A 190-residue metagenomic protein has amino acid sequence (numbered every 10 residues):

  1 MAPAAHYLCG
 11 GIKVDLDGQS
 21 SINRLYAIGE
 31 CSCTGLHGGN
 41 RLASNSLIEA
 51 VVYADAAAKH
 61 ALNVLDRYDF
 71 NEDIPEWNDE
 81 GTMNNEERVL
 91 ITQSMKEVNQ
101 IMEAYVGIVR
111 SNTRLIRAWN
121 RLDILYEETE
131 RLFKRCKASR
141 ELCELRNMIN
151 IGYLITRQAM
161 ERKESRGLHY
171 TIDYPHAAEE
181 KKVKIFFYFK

Functional and structural regions predicted by a protein language model:
M1-A4: Short Gly/Pro-enriched turn/cap motifs at secondary-structure boundaries
Y7, K13-A27, C31-K190: Glycine- and aromatic-enriched mobile tails/lids
